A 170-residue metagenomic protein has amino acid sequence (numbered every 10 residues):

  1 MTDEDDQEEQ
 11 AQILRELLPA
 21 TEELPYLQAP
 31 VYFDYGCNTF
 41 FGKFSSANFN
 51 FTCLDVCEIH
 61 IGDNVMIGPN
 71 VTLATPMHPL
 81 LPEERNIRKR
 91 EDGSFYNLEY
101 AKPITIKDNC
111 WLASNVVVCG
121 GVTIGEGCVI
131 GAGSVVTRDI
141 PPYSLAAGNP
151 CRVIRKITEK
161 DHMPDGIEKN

Functional and structural regions predicted by a protein language model:
M1-L24, L80-E83, P150-N170: Terminal amphipathic alpha-helical/low-complexity segments used for targeting or macromolecular assembly
D5-E9, H60, T123: Alpha-helix N-cap and coil->helix boundary residues
E16-L17, T39-F41: Short, T/G/N/S-enriched strand-turn elements that build extracellular solenoid repeat scaffolds
E23, K43, D63, D108 (+2 more regions): Short acidic capping loops at alpha-helix termini that bridge into adjacent secondary structure
V31-F40, S46-V122, N149-P150, K156-I167: Flexible, glycine/small-residue-enriched loop-and-beta-strand segment within the central core of proteins
V117-C151: C-terminal/domain-terminus segments
